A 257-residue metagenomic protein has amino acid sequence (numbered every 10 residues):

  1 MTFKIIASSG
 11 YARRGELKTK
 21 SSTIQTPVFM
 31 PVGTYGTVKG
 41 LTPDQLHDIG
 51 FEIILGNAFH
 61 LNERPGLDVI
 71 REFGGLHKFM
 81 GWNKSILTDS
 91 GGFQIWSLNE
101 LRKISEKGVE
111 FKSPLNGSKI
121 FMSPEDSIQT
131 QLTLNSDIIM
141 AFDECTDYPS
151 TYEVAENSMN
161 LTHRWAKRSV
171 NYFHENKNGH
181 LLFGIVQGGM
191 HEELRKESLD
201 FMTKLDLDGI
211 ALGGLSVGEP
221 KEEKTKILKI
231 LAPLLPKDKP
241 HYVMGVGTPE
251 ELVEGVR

Functional and structural regions predicted by a protein language model:
M1-K177: Non-catalytic, usually N-terminal nucleic-acid engagement modules in DNA/RNA processing proteins
N160, G179-R257: Glycine-rich phosphate/ribose-binding loops and adjacent secondary-structure elements that form binding surfaces
